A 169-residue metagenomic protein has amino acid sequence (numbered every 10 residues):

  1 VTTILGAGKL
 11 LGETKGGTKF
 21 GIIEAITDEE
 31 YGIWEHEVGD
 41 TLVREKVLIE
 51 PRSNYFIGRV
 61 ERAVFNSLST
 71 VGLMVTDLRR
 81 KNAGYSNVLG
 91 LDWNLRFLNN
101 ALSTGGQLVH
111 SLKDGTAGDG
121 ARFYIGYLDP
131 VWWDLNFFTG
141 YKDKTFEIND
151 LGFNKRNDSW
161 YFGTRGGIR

Functional and structural regions predicted by a protein language model:
T2-G6, P51-F56, Y85-L89, A117-A121 (+1 more regions): Residues that define the transmembrane beta-barrel architecture of outer-membrane proteins
G8, G58-V60, L91-W93, F123-Y124 (+1 more regions): Membrane-embedded beta-strands of outer-membrane beta-barrel proteins, especially the hydrophobic/small aromatic
G12-T14, E61-V64, L95-F97, Y127-D129 (+2 more regions): Residue-level signature of outer-membrane beta-barrel architecture
G17-I22, E29, N66-V71, N99-G105 (+1 more regions): Repeated loop/turn-to-beta-strand initiation elements of outer-membrane beta-barrel proteins
E24-E30, V75-K81, F97, L108-D114 (+2 more regions): Transmembrane beta-strands of outer-membrane beta-barrel pores
G32-V38, L42-V47, T76-R79, S111 (+1 more regions): Extracellular loop and loop/strand-boundary signature of outer-membrane beta-barrel proteins
Y55-L112: Surface-exposed extracellular loop regions of Gram-negative outer-membrane beta-barrel proteins
G105-W160: Outer-membrane beta-barrel translocator/channel fold
